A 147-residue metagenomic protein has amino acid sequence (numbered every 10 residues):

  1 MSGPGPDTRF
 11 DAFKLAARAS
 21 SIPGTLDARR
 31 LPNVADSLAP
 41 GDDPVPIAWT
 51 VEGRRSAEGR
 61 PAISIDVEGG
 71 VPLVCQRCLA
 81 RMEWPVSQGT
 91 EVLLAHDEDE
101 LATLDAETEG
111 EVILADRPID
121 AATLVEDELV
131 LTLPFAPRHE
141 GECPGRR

Functional and structural regions predicted by a protein language model:
M1-R147: Structured interface patches
